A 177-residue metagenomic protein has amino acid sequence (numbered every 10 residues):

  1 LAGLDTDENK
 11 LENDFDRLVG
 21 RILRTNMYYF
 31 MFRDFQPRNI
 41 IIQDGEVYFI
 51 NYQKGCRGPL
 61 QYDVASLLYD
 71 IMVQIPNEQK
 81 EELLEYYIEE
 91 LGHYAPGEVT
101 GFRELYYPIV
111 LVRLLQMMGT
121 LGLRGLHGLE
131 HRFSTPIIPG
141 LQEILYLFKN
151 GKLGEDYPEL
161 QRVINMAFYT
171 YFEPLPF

Functional and structural regions predicted by a protein language model:
L1, L60-P96, P108-L129, G140-F148: Active-site activation/catalytic loop segments of kinase-like enzymes and analogous catalytic loops in related
L1-R33, I41-Q43, Y48: ATP-dependent phospho-/nucleotidyl transfer catalytic cores
E8-F15, L111, F133-I137, L141: Hydrophobic packing residues in well-ordered alpha-helices of helical domains and bundles
M27, F32, C56-R57, R103-L111: Secondary-structure capping and boundary motifs in well-ordered enzyme cores
Q43, V47, G55-R57, Q74: Activation segment
N51: Conserved active-site aspartate in kinases
P96-E104: Histidine/acidic-rich helix-loop-helix segments that form or flank divalent-metal centers in metalloenzyme catalytic
G119-F177: ATP/Mg2+ or Mg2+-diphosphate-binding catalytic cores that bind nucleotide phosphates or diphosphates via glycine-rich
